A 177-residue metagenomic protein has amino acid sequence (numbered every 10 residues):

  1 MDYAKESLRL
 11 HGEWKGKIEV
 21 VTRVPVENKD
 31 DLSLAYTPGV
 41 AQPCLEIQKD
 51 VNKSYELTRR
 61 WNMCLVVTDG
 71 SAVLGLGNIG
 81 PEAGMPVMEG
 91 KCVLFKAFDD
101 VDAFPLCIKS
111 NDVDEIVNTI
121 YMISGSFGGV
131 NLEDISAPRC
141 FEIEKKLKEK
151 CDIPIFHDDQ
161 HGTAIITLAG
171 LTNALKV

Functional and structural regions predicted by a protein language model:
M1-I153: N-terminal ligand-binding/catalytic initiation module
F156-I165: Active-site nucleophile and cofactor-binding loops and adjacent substrate-binding regions of central metabolic enzymes
A164-V177: Short internal alpha-helix immediately C-terminal to a glycine-rich phosphate-binding loop in Rossmann-like
